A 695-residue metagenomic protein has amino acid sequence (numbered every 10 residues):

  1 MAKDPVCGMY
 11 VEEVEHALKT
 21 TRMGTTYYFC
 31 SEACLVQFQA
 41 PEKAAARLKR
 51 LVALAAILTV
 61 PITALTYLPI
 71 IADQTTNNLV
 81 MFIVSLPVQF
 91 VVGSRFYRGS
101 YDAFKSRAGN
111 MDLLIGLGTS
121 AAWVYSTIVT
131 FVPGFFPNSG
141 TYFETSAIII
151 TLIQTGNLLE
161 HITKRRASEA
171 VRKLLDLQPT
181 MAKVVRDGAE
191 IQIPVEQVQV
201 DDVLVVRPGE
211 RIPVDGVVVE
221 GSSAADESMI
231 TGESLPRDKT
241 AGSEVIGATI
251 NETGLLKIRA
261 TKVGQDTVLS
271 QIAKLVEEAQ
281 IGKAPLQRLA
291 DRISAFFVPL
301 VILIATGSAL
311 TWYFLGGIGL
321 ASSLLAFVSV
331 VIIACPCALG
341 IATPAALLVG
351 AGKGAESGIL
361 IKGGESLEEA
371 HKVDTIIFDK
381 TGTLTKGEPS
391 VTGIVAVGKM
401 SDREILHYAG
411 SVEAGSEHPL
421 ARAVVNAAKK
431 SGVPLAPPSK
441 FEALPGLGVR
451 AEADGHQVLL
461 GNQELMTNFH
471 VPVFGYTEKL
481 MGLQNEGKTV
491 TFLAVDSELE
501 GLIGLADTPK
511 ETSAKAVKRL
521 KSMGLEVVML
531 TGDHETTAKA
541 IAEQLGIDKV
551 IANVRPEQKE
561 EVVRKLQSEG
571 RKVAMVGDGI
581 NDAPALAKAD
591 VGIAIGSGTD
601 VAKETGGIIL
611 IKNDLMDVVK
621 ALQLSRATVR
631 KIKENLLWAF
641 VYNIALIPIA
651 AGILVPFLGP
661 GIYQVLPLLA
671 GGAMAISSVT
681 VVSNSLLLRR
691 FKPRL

Functional and structural regions predicted by a protein language model:
M1-T76, F90, K173, G188-Q192 (+5 more regions): Flexible metal-binding regulatory segments at protein termini and peripheral loops
V36-A40, L79-M81, S85-M181, V185 (+7 more regions): Actuator/coupling domain of P-type ATPases
A53-P61, R288-G317, A326-C335, G340-A345 (+1 more regions): Bilayer-spanning, highly hydrophobic alpha-helical transmembrane segments
I71-D73, L79, K105, V124 (+8 more regions): Membrane-embedded alpha-helical bundles of multi-pass transporters
Y101-S106, I162-L177, A345-G364, S685-L695: Juxtamembrane helix-loop transition segments at the membrane interface in multi-pass membrane proteins
I230, L325, A338-V412, L566 (+2 more regions): Conserved catalytic phosphorylation-site environment of P-type ATPases
V391, V395-M523, E535, I547-V563: P-type ATPase nucleotide-binding
A453-G455, F469, T489, V495-E634: Conserved ATP-binding TGD loop and adjacent catalytic N/P-domain core of P-type ATPases
